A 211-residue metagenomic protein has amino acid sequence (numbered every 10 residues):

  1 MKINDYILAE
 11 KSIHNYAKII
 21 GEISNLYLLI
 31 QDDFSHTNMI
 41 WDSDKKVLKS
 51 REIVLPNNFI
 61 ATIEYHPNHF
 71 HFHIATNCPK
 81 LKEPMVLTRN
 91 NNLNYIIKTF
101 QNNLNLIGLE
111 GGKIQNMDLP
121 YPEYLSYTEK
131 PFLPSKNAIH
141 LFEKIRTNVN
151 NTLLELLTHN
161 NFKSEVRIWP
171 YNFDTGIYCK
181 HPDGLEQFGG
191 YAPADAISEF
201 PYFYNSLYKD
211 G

Functional and structural regions predicted by a protein language model:
M1-T62: N-terminal ordered "arm"
N4, L8, P84-N92, K130-L141 (+1 more regions): Conserved aromatic-histidine-acidic binding/catalytic patches
Y6-L8, I13-N15, I23, D32-H36 (+1 more regions): C-terminal interaction module
E22, T99, N148-N151: Charged, amphipathic alpha-helical oligomerization/scaffolding segments
N25-T37, L106-P120, T158-F173: Short glycine-rich, low-complexity/disordered patches
T37-P120: Long, hydrophobic/aromatic-enriched structural stretches that serve as scaffold segments
S126-Y204: Aromatic/basic-lined ligand-recognition segments that form π-stacking hydrophobic pockets flanked by Lys/Arg to engage
